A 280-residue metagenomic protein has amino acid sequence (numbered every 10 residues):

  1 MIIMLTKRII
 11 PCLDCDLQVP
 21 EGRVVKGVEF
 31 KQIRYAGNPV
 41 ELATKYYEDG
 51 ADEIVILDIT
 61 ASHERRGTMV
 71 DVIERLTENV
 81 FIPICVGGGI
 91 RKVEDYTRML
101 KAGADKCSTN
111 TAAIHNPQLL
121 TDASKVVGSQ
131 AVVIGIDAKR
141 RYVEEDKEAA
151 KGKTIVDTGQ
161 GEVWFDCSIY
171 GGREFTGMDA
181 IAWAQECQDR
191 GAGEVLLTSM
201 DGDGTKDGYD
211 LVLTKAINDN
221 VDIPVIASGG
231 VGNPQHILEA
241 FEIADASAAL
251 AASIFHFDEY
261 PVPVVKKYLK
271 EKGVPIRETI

Functional and structural regions predicted by a protein language model:
K7-L13, I54-I56, I84-G88, C107-T109 (+4 more regions): Hydrophobic faces of well-ordered beta-strands that scaffold small-molecule active sites in alpha/beta enzyme cores
D14, Y46, I54, V86 (+6 more regions): Conserved, mostly hydrophobic/aromatic
C15-F30, A104-L197, D201-G202: Conserved anion-binding
Y35-Y47, R91-T97, T176-E186, H236-I237: Short, acidic/polar
E53-D71, T111, L196-D207: Glycine-rich, proline-tolerant flexible connector loops at the mouths of alpha/beta enzymes
E64-G87, D122-D137, K206-G232, K272-V274: Alpha-helix-loop-beta-strand connector modules within alpha/beta enzyme cores
V80, I84-K106, Y142, V212-A249: Catalytic cores of alpha/beta
L119-V126, E239-I280: C-terminal helical cap(s) of enzyme catalytic domains, especially alpha/beta-barrels
